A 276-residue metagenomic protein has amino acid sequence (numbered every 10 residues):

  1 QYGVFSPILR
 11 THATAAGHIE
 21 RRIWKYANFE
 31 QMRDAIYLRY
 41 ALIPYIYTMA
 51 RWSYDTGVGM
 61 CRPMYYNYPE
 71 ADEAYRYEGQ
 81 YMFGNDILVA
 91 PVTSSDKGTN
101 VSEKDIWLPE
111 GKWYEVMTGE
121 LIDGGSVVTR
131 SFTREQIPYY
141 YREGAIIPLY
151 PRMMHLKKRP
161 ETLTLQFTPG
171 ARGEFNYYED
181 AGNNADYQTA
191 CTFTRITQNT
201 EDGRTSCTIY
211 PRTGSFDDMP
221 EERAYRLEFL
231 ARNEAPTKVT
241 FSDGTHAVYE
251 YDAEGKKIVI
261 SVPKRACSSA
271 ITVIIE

Functional and structural regions predicted by a protein language model:
Q1-Q136, Y141-R142, N183: Catalytic-domain carbohydrate-binding cleft regions of carbohydrate-active enzymes
G79-Q80, D105, R195-T197, V248: Short, surface-exposed charged micro-motifs
M82-F83, L108, Q198-D202, Y251-A253: Generic beta-strand structural signal
L88, Y114, S206-T208, V259: General beta-strand recognition
I106, R130, I260, I271-V273: Generic detection of short hydrophobic beta-strand segments and adjacent strand-loop junctions
E115-R134, K238-S261: Solvent-exposed beta-strand/loop surfaces of large extracellular or lumenal domains
Y139-T245, G255, V262-S269, E276: Accessory, solvent-exposed terminal regions and/or long lumenal/extracellular loops of proteins
